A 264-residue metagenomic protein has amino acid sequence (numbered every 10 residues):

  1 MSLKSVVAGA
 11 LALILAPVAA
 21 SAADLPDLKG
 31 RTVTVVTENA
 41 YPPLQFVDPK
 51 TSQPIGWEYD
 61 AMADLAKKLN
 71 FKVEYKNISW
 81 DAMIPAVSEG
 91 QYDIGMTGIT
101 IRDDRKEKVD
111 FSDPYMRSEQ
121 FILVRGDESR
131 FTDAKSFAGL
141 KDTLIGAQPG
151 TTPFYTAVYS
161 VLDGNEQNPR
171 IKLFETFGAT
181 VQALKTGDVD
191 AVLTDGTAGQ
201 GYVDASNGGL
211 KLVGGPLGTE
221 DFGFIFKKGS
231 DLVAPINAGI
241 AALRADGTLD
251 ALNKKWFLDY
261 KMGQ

Functional and structural regions predicted by a protein language model:
A23, T152-I171, K211-L212, A241-Q264: Ligand-binding clefts/hinges and TM-proximal coupling segments of bilobed small-molecule sensing domains
A23-G98, E107, D246: Extracytoplasmic small-molecule ligand-binding "clamshell" domains of the periplasmic binding protein/Venus flytrap
N39, R117-F121, Q200, D204-A241 (+1 more regions): Periplasmic-binding protein-like
V47-P49, M62-N70, P153-L173, V203-N207: Ligand-binding cleft/hinge of the Venus flytrap
K67-K68, K76-N77, D81-D93, K108-D110 (+3 more regions): Short helices/loops that flank or line small-molecule/ion binding pockets
K72-S79, A147, Q167-T176: Short beta-strand-to-loop elements that line the ligand-binding cleft of bilobed periplasmic-binding protein-like
D81-P85, I99-E107, T156-S160, K185-G218: A ligand-binding cleft/hinge motif common to bilobed small-molecule-binding domains
G126-L144: Flexible hinge/capping segments at coil-to-helix
